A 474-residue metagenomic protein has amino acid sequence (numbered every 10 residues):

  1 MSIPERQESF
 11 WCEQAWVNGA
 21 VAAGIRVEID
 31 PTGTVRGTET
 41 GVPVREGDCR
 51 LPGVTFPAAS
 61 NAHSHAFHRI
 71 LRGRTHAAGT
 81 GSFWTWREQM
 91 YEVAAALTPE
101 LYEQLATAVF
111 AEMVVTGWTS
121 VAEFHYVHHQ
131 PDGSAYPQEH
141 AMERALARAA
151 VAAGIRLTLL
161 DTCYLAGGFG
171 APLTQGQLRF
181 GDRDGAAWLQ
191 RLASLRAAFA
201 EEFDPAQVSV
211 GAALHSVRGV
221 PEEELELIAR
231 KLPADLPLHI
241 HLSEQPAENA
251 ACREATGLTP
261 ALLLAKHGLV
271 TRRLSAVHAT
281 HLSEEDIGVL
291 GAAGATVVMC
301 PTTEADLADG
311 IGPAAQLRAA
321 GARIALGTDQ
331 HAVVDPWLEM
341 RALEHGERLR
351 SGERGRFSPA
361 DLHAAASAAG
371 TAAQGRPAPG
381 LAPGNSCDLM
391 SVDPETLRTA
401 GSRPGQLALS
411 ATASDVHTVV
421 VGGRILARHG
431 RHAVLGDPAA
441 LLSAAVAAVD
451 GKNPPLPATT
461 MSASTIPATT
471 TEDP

Functional and structural regions predicted by a protein language model:
M1-I25, A364-P474: Active-site microenvironment of metallo-dependent hydrolases
S2-A15, P31, G37-E88, E100 (+2 more regions): Replace "His-x-His-based motif
E13, H63, G117, V121 (+12 more regions): Divalent metal-coordination and catalytic microenvironments
I70-Q104, Q130-E139, A166-A186, P246-R273 (+2 more regions): Active-site gating loops and adjacent loop-to-helix segments of metal-dependent hydrolytic enzymes
G73-R156, A187-P205, S443-G451: Alpha-helical scaffold segments that flank or form the walls of functional sites
S134-V277: Metal-coordinating catalytic core of metallo-dependent amide/deamination hydrolases
L232-P237, L269-R272, V289-V298, A319-I324 (+1 more regions): Glycine-enriched alpha-helix->loop->beta-strand junction motifs that scaffold or abut catalytic
K266-L269, R273, A315-T396, S410 (+1 more regions): His/Asp/Glu-enriched, well-ordered alpha-helical/loop segment that forms or immediately abuts the divalent-metal
